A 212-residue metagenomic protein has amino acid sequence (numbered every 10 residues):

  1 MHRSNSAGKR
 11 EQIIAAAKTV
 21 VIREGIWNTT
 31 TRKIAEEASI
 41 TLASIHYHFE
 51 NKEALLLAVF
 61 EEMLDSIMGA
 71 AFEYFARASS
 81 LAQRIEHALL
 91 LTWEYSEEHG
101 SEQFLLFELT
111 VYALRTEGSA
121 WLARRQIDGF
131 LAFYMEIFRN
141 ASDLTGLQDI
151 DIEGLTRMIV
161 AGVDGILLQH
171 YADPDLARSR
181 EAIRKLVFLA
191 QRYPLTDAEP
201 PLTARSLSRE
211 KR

Functional and structural regions predicted by a protein language model:
H2, G8-K9, A16: N-terminal positioning helix adjacent to the helix-turn-helix/winged-helix DNA-binding module
R10-E11, T31, E53, L57 (+9 more regions): Short, structured helix-loop boundary elements
Q12, A16-A54, A58: Helix-turn-helix
F49, E108-R115: Short helix-capping/turn signature of helix-turn-helix
A58, F72-S101, L155-I159, P201 (+1 more regions): Hydrophobic alpha-helical connector segments
E61-I67: Short, basic, alpha-helical segments at the C-terminal edge of helix-turn-helix-like DNA-binding modules
E73, E98-F104, E117-D143, G154-R157 (+1 more regions): Amphipathic alpha-helical packing segments from all-alpha helical-bundle domains
L131-N140, G162, L168-R212: C-terminal peripheral helix-coil segments that are non-catalytic and often amphipathic
